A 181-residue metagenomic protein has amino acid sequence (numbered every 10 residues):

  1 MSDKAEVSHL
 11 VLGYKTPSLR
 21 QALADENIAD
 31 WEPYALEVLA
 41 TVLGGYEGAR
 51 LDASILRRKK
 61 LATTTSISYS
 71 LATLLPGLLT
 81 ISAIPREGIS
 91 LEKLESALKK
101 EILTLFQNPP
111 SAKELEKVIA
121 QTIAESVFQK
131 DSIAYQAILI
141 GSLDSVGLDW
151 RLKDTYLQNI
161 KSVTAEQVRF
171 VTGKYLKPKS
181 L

Functional and structural regions predicted by a protein language model:
M1-S2, Y69-T73, K174-Y175: Replace "in large, NTP-powered and nucleic-acid-processing enzymes" with "in large, NTP-powered factors and other
S8-N27, D52-S162, K179-L181: M16 family metallopeptidases and their MPP-like homologs
A49: Active-site rim segments in enzyme catalytic domains, especially the processed small/beta chain of N-terminal
Q167-L181: Bilobed periplasmic-binding protein-like "clamshell/Venus-flytrap" ligand-binding domains
